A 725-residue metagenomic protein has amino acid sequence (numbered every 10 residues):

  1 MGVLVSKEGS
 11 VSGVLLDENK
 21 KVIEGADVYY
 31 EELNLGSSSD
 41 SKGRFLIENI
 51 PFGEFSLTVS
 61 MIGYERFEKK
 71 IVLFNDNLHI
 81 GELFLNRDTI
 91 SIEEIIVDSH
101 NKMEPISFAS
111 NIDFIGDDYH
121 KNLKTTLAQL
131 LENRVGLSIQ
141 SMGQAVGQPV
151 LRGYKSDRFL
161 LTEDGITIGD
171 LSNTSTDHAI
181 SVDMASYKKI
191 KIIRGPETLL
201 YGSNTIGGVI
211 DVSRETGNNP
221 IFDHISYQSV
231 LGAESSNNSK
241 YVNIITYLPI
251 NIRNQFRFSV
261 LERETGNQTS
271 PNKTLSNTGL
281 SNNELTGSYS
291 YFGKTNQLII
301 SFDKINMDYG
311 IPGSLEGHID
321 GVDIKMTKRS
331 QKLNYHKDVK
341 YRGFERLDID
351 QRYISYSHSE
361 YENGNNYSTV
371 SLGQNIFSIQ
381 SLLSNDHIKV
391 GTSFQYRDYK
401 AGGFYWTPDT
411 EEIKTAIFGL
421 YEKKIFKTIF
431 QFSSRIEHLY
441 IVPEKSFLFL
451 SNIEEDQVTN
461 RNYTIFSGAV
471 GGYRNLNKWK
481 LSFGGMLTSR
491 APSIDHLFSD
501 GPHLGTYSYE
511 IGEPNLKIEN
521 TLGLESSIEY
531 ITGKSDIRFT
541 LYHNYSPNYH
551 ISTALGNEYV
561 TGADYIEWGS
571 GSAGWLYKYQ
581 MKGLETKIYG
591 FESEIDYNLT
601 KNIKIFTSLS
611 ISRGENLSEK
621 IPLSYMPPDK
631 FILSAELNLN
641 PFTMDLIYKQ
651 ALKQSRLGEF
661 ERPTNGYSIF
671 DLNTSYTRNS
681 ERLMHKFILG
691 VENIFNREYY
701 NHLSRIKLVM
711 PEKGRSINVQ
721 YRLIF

Functional and structural regions predicted by a protein language model:
L16, D27-Y29, S60-Y64, L78-H120 (+2 more regions): Short, acidic, small-residue-rich periplasmic hinge/interaction motif at the N-terminus of Gram-negative outer-membrane
H79-L83, L127-L130, G147-V150, F159-T162 (+4 more regions): N-terminal periplasmic accessory domains that precede and gate Gram-negative outer-membrane beta-barrel machines
T167-P196: Short acidic/polar hinge/loop motifs at secondary-structure boundaries that mediate gating or recognition
S186-K188, R194, L199-P271, T278-E284 (+1 more regions): Outer-membrane beta-barrel translocator/receptor signature
N237-E264, K273-D308, D323-V339, D386 (+4 more regions): Transmembrane beta-barrel wall of Gram-negative outer-membrane proteins
T265-N282, T295-L347, R352-Q374, G403-Y405 (+2 more regions): Flexible loop and strand-edge segments within Gram-negative outer membrane beta-barrel domains
K427, Y542-Y545, I566, S570-Q654: Gram-negative outer-membrane beta-barrel transporters
S489-R490, Y545-N548, S552-A554, I605 (+1 more regions): C-terminal beta-signal and adjacent terminal beta-strands/loops of Gram-negative outer-membrane beta-barrel proteins
